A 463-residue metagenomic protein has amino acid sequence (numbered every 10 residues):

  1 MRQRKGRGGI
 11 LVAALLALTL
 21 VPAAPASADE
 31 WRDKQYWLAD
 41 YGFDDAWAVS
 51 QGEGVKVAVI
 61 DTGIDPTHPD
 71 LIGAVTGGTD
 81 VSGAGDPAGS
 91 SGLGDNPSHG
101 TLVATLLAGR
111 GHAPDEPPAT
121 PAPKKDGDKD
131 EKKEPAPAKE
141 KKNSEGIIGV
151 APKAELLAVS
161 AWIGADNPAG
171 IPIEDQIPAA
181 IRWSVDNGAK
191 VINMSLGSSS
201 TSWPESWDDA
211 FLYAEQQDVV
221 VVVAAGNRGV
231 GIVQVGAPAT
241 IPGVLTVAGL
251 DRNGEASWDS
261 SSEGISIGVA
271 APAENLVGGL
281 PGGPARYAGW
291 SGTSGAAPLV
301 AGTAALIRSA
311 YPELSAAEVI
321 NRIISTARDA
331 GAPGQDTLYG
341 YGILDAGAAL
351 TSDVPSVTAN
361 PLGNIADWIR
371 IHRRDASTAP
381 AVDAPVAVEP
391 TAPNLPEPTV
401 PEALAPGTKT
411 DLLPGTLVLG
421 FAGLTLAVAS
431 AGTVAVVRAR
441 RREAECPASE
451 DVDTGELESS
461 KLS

Functional and structural regions predicted by a protein language model:
M1-D29, L419-R438: Secretory targeting and sorting signals
T19-Q35, A405-G415, A435-E445: C-terminal region of N-terminal signal peptides and the immediate post-cleavage residues of exported proteins
E30-E155, A165: Active-site core segment of subtilase-fold serine proteases
F43, A224-P242, A248-S266, G278-S291 (+1 more regions): Active-site-adjacent substrate-recognition loops and nearby beta-strands within hydrolase catalytic domains
L106, A273-L344: Hydrolase catalytic cores
A161-A237, A285-S291, P393: Substrate-binding/access-modulating region of protease and related hydrolase catalytic domains
W258, E313-V418, A448-D453, E458-K461: C-terminal subdomain of the subtilisin-like protease fold in secreted/lumenal serine endopeptidases
G420-S463: C-terminal membrane-anchoring or membrane-association module
